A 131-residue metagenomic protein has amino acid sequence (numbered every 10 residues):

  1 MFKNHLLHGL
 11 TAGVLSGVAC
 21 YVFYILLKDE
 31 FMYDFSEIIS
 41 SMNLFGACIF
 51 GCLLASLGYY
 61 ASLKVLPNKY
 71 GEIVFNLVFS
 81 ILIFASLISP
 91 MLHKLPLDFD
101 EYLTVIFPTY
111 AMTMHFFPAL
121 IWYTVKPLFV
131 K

Functional and structural regions predicted by a protein language model:
M1-E30: N-terminal signal-anchor transmembrane alpha-helix
H8-A19, T109-K131: Membrane-water interface at the C-terminal end of transmembrane alpha helices
G17-A19, F79-P90: Aromatic-anchored segments of alpha-helical transmembrane domains
K28-E37, P96-E101: Membrane-interface interhelical loops and short amphipathic "cap" helices that link adjacent transmembrane segments
E37-G51: A loop-to-helix transmembrane entry motif
A47-L66: Canonical alpha-helical transmembrane segments
Y60, K64-I83: Internal alpha-helical transmembrane segments of multi-pass membrane proteins
I88-F107: Membrane-helix boundary connector in multi-pass membrane proteins
